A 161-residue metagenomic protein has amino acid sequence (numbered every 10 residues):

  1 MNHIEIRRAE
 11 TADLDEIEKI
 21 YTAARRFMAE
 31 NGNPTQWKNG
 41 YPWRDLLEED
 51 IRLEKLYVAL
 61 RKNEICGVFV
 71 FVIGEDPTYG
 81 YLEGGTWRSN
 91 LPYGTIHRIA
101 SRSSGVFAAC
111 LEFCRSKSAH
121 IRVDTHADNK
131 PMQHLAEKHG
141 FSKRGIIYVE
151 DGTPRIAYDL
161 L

Functional and structural regions predicted by a protein language model:
I4-K19: A short beta-loop-alpha structural element at the N-terminal edge of CoA-dependent acyl/N-acetyltransferase catalytic
R25-L46: Conserved GNAT-fold acetyl-CoA-binding loop/helix
L46-V58, E75-P77: A short helix-loop-beta-strand connector motif used in the catalytic cores of GNAT acetyltransferases and, in some
V58, E64-G74: Conserved beta-strand in the GNAT
V70-R102: Conserved acyl-donor/pantetheine-binding loop and adjacent beta-alpha core of acyl/acetyltransferases and related
S101-S116, Q133-K138: Conserved acetyl-CoA-binding loop-helix of GNAT-fold acetyltransferases
K117-D128: Conserved GNAT acetyl-CoA-binding A-motif
D124, S142-I156: Conserved catalytic-core motifs of GNAT/GCN5-like acyltransferases
